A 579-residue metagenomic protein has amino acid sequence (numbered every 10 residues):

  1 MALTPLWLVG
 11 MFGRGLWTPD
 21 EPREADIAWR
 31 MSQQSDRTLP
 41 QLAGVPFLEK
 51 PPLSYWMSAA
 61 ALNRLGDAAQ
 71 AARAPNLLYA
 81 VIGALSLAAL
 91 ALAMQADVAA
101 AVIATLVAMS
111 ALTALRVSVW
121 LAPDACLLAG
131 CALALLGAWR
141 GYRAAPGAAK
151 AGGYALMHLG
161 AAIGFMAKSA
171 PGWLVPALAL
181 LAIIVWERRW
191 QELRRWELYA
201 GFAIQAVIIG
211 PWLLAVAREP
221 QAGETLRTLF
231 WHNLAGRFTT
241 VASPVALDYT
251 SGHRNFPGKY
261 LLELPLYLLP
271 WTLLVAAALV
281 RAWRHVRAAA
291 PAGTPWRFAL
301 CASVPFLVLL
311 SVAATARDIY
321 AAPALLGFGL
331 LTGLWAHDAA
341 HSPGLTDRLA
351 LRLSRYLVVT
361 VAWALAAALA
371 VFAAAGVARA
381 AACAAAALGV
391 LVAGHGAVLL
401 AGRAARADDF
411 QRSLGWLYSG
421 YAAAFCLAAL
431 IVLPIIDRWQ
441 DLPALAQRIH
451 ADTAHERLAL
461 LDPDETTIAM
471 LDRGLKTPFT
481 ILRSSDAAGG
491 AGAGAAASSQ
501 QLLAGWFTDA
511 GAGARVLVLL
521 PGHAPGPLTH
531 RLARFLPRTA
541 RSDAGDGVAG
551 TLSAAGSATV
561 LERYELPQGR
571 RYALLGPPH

Functional and structural regions predicted by a protein language model:
M1-D347, T477, Y564-L575: Membrane-integral, polyisoprenol-dependent glycosyltransferases of the GT-C/oligosaccharyltransferase superfamily
A155, L159, A278-H579: Membrane-embedded architecture of ER/inner-membrane glycosylation machinery
